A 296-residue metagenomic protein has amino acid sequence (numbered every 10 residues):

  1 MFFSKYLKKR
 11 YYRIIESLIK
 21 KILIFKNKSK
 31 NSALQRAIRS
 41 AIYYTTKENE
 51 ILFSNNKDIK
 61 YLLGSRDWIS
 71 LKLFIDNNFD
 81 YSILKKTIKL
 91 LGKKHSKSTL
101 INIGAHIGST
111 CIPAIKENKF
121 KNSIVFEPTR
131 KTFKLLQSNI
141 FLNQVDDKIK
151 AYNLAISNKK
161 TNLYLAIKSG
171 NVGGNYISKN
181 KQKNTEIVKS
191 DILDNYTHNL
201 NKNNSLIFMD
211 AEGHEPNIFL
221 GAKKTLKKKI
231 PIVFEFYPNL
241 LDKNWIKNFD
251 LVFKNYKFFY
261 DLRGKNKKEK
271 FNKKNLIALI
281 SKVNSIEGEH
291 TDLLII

Functional and structural regions predicted by a protein language model:
M1-R130, K134-N139, Q144, K181 (+2 more regions): S-adenosyl-L-methionine
I75-I101, N162-Y164, G174-K228, N239-W245: Short internal loop-to-helix segment that lines adenine-nucleotide cofactor pockets
A105, V145, L154-N158, A211 (+1 more regions): Hydrophobic pocket-lining residues within nucleotide cofactor-binding pockets
A114-N118, L200, A222-K229, L251-K254: Short, conserved loop/helix-junction motifs that constitute active-site signature segments in enzyme catalytic cores
P128-T129, E212, E235-P238: Short strand-turn motif at the edge of the Rossmann-like AdoMet-binding core
Q137, F141-G170: Core alpha/beta nucleotide-donor-binding catalytic domains of modification enzymes
V233, L241-Y256, Y260-R263: C-terminal substrate-binding/active-site "lid" region of AdoMet-derived donor-dependent transferases
